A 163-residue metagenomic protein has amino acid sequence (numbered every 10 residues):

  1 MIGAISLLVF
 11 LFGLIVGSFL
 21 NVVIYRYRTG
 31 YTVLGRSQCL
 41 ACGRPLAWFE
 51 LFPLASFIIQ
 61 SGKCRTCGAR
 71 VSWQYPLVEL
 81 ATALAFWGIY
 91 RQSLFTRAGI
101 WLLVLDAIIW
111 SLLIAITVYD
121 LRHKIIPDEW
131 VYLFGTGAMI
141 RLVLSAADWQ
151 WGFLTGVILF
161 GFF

Functional and structural regions predicted by a protein language model:
M1-S6, R70-P76: N-terminal membrane topogenic signal
M1-Y27: Long, highly hydrophobic alpha-helical transmembrane signal-anchor segments
V9, R97-A98, I108-F163: Functional transmembrane core segments of multi-pass inner-membrane proteins
S18-Y75: Membrane-proximal soluble regions of multi-pass membrane proteins
L20, I24, A85, I89-S93 (+2 more regions): Alpha-helical membrane-inserting segments
Y27-R28, T32, S93, R97 (+1 more regions): Membrane-interfacial segments
G88-L105: Transmembrane helix-loop-helix
